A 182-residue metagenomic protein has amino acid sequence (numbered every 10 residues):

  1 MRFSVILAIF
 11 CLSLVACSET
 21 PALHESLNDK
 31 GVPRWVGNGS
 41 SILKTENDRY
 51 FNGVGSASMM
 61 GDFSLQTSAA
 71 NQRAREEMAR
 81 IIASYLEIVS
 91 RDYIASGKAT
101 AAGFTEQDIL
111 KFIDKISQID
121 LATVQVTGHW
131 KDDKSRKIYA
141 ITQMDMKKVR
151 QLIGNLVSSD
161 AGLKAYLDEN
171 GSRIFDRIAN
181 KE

Functional and structural regions predicted by a protein language model:
M1-E19: Sec-dependent bacterial lipoprotein signal peptides
C17-E182: Domain-level marker for long, solvent-exposed, non-transmembrane regions
